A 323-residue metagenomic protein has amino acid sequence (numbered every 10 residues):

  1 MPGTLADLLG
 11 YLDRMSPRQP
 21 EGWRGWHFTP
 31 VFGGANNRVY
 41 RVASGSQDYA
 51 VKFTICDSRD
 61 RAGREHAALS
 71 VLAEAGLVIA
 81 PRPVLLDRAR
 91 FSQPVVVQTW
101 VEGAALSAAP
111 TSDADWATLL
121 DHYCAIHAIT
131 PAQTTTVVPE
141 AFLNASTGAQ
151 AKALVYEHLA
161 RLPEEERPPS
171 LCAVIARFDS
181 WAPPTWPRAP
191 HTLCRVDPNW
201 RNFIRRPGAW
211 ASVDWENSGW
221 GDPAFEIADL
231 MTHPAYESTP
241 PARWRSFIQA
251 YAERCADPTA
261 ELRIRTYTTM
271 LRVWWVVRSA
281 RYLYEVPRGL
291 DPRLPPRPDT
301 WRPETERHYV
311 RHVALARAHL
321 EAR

Functional and structural regions predicted by a protein language model:
M1-G25: Juxta-kinase regulatory segment immediately upstream of eukaryotic protein kinase catalytic domains
R18-W26, R64, H158, A176-R188: Short Pro/Gly-enriched beta-strand edge/turn motifs at strand-loop
T29-S44, A50-V51, D179-F225: Active-site acidic catalytic loop and adjacent metal/ATP-binding pocket of ATP-dependent phosphoryl transfer enzymes
T29-T147: ATP-binding pocket architecture of kinase catalytic cores
P81-R88, A104-A173, R188-H191, G219-W220 (+1 more regions): A cross-family kinase active-site recognition segment
A224-A256, T269-L290: Active-site activation/catalytic loop segments of kinase-like enzymes and analogous catalytic loops in related
A256-T266: Acidic, serine/threonine- and proline-rich low-complexity regulatory regions
V277-R323: ATP/Mg2+ or Mg2+-diphosphate-binding catalytic cores that bind nucleotide phosphates or diphosphates via glycine-rich
